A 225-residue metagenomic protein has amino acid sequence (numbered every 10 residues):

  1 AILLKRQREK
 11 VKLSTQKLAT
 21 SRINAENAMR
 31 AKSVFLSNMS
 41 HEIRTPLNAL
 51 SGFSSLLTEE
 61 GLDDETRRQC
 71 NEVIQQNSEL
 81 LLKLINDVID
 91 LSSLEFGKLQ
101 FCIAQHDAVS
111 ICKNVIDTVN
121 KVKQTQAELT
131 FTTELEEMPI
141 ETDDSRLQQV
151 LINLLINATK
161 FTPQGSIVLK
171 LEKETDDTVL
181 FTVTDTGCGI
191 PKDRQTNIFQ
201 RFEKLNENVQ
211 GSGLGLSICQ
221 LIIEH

Functional and structural regions predicted by a protein language model:
L13, K17-E59: Primarily the dimerization/phosphotransfer
L50, I190-F202: Short conserved segment of the HATPase_c
Q76-L81: Short alpha-helical segment of the dimerization/phosphotransfer core of two-component systems
S92-I103: Helix-loop junction within the histidine kinase core
C102-D107, E128-M138, E174: Conserved catalytic submotifs in the C-terminal HATPase_c
A158-T159: Short helix-loop "hinge" at the ATP-lid/N-box region of the Bergerat-fold HATPase_c
G215, C219: Short alpha-helical Gxxx[C/S/T] motif in the catalytic ATP-binding
I223-E224: Detector for a conserved hydrophobic position within an alpha-helical segment of the HATPase_c
